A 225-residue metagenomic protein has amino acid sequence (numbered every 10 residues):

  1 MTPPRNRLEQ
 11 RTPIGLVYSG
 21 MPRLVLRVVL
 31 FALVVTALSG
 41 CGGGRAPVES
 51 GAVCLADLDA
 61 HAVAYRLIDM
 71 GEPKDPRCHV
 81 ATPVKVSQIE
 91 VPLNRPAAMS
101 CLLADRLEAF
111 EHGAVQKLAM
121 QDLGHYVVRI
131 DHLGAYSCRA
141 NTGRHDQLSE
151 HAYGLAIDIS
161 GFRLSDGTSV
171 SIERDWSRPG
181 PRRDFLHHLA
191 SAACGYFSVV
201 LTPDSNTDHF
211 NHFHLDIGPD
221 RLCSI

Functional and structural regions predicted by a protein language model:
R5-V29: Bacterial N-terminal signal peptides that target proteins for export
V28-T36: Sec-dependent N-terminal signal peptides
S39-G40: C-terminal motif of bacterial Sec signal peptides marking the signal peptidase cleavage site
G43-P47: Bacterial lipoprotein signal-peptidase II cleavage site
S50, L103-E111, P181-F185, L189: Short amphipathic alpha-helical segments
C54-I130: Active-site acidic/histidine clusters and adjacent loop/turn architecture that either coordinate catalytic ions
P73-P76, A81-P83, S87, L148 (+1 more regions): Catalytic cores and adjacent binding grooves of peptidoglycan-active enzymes
Q121-G154: Active-site-adjacent substructure of cysteine-protease-like catalytic cores
